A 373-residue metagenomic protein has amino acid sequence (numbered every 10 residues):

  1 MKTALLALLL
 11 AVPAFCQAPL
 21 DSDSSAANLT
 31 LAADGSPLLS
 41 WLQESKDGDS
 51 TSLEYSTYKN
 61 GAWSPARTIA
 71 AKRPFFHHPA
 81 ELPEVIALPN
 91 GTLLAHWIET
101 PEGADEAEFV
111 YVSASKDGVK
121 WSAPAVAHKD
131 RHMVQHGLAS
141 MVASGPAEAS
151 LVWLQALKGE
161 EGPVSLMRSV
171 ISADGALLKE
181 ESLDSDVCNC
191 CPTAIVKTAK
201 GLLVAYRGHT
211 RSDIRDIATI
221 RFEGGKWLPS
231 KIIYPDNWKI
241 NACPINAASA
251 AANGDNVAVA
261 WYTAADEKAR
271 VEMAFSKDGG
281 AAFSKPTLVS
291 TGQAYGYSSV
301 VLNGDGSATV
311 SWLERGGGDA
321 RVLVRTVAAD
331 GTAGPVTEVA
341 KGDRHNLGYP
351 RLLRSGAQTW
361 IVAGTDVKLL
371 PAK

Functional and structural regions predicted by a protein language model:
M1-A7: Sec-dependent signal peptide recognition, specifically the positively charged N-region followed immediately by
A11-P13: N-terminal signal peptide c-region/cleavage motif recognized by signal peptidases
C16-K373: Extracellular, repeat-based ectodomains that mediate carbohydrate processing or recognition
